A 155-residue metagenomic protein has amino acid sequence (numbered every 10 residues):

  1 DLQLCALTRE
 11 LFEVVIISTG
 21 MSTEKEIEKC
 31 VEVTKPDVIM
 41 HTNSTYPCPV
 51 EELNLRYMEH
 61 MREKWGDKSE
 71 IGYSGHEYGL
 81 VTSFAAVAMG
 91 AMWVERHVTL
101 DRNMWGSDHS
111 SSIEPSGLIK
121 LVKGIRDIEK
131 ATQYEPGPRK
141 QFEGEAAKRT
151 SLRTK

Functional and structural regions predicted by a protein language model:
D1-K155: Catalytic cores and adjacent flexible loops of soluble metabolic enzymes that perform enolate/carbanion chemistry on
